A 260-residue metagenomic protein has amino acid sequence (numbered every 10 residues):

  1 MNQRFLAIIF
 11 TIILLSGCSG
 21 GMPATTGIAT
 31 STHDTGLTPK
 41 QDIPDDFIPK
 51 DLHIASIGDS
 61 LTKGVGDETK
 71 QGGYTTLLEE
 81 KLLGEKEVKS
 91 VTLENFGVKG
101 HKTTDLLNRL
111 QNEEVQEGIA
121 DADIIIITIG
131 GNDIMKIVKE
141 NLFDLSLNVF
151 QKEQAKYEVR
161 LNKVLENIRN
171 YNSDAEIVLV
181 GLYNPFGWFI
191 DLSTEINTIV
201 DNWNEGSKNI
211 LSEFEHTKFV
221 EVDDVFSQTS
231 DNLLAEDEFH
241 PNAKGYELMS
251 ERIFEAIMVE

Functional and structural regions predicted by a protein language model:
L14-G17: C-terminal motif of bacterial Sec signal peptides marking the signal peptidase cleavage site
S19-M22: Bacterial signal peptide processing site
A29-G97, Q116-E117: Serine-esterase "nucleophile elbow" of acetyl-processing enzymes
I54-I57, L93-G97, D123-T128, E176-G181 (+1 more regions): Structural recognition of the beta-strand scaffold that forms the well-ordered cores of secreted hydrolase catalytic
N108-K152: Oxyanion-hole/transition-state-stabilizing segment in secreted/luminal serine hydrolases and related acyltransferases
L165-N197: Active-site segments of SGNH/GDSL-like serine hydrolases that catalyze O-acetyl group transfer/hydrolysis on lipids
P185-E221: Substrate-gating cap/lid alpha-helix
E236-E260: Histidine-centered active-site loop/cap adjacent to the catalytic His in serine esterases/O-acetyl transfer systems
